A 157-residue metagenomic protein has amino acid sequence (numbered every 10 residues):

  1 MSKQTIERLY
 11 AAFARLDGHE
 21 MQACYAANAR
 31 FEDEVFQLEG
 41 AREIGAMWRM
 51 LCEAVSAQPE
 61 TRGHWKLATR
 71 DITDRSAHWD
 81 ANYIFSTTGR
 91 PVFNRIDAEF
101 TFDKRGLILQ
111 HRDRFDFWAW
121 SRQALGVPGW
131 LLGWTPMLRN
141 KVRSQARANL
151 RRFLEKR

Functional and structural regions predicted by a protein language model:
M1-R157: C-terminal and inter-domain tail/linker signature
